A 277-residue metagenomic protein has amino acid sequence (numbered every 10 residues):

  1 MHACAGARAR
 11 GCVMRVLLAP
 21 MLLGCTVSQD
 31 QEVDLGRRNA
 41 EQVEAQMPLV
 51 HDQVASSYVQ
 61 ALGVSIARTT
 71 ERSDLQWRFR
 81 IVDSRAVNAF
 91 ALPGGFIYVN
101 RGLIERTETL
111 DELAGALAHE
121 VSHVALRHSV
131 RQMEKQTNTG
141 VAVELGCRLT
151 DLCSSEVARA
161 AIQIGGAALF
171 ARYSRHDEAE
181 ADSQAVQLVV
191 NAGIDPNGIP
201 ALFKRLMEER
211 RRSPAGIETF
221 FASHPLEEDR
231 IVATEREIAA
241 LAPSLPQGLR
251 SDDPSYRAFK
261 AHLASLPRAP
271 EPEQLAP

Functional and structural regions predicted by a protein language model:
M1-R10: N-terminal secretory signal peptides that target proteins for export/translocation
R10-P20: Sec-dependent signal peptide recognition, specifically the positively charged N-region followed immediately by
R15, C25-P277: A Zn2+-metalloprotease active-site environment signal
